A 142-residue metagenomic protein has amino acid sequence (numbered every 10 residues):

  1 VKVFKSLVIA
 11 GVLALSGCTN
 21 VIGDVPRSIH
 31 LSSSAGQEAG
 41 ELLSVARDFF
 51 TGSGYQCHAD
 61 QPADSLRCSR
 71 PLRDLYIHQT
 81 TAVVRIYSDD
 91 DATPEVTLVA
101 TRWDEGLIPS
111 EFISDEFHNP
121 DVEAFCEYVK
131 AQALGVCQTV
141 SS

Functional and structural regions predicted by a protein language model:
V1-V8: Bacterial N-terminal signal peptides that target proteins for export
A14-G17: C-terminal motif of bacterial Sec signal peptides marking the signal peptidase cleavage site
T19-S142: Ser/Thr-rich, low-complexity intrinsically disordered terminal regions
